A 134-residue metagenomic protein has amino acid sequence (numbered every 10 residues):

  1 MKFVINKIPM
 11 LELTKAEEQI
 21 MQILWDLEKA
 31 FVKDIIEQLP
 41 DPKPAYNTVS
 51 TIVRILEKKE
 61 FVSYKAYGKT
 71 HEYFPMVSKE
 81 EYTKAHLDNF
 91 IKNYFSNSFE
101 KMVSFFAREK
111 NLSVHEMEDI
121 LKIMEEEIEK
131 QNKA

Functional and structural regions predicted by a protein language model:
M1-I23: Short alpha-helical segments that sit at the start of domains
M1-N6, A85, R108-A134: C-terminal regulatory/oligomerization modules of transcriptional regulators
L13-A16, Y67-H86: Short, cationic-aromatic polyanion-contact patches
I23-F31: Short capping segments at the starts of secondary-structure elements
A30-Q38: Short acidic, hydrophobic short linear motifs in intrinsically disordered regions
S50-R54: Short, hydrophobic-biased segments on the C-terminal half of alpha helices that form "recognition helices"
E60: Glycine-centered, phosphate/nucleic-acid-interacting loop/turn motifs that mediate DNA/RNA or nucleotide
S78-V103: Conserved segment of winged-helix/HTH DNA-binding domains
